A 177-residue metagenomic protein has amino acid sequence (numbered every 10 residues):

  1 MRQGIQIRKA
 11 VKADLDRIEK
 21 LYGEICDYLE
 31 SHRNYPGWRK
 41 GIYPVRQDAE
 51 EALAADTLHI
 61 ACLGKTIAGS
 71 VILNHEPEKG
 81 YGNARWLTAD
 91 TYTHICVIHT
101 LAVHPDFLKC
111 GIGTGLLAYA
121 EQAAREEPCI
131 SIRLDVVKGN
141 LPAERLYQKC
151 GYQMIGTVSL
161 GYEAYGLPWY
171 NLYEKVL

Functional and structural regions predicted by a protein language model:
M1-D16: Conserved N-terminal entry element of GNAT/NAT acetyltransferase domains
Q6, E19, C26-D48: Conserved GNAT-fold acetyl-CoA-binding loop/helix
Q47-I60, E76-G80, V97: A short helix-loop-beta-strand connector motif used in the catalytic cores of GNAT acetyltransferases and, in some
T57-V71: Conserved beta-hairpin
I72-T100, L108, G161-A164: Conserved acyl-donor/pantetheine-binding loop and adjacent beta-alpha core of acyl/acetyltransferases and related
D90-T91, I130, V137-E144, Q148-C150 (+1 more regions): C-terminal "cap" of GNAT-fold acetyltransferases
V103, K109-Q122, R145, K149: Conserved acetyl-CoA-binding loop-helix of GNAT-fold acetyltransferases
L117, A124-D135: Conserved GNAT acetyl-CoA-binding A-motif
